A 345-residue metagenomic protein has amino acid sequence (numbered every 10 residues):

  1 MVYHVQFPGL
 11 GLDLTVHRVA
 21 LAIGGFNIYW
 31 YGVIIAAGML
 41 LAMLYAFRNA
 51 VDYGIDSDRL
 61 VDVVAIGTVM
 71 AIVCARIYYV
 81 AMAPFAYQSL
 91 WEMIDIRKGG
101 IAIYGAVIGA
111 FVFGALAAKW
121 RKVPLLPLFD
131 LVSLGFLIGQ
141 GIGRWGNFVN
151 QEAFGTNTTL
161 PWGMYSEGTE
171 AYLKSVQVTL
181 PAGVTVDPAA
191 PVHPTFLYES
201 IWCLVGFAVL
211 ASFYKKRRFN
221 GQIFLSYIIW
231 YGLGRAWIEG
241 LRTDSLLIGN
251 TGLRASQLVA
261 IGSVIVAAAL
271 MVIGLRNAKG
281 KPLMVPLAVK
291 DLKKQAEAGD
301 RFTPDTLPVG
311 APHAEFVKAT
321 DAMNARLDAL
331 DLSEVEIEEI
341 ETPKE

Functional and structural regions predicted by a protein language model:
M1-E345: A feature for loop-to-transmembrane-helix boundaries and adjacent hydrophobic helices in multi-pass integral membrane
